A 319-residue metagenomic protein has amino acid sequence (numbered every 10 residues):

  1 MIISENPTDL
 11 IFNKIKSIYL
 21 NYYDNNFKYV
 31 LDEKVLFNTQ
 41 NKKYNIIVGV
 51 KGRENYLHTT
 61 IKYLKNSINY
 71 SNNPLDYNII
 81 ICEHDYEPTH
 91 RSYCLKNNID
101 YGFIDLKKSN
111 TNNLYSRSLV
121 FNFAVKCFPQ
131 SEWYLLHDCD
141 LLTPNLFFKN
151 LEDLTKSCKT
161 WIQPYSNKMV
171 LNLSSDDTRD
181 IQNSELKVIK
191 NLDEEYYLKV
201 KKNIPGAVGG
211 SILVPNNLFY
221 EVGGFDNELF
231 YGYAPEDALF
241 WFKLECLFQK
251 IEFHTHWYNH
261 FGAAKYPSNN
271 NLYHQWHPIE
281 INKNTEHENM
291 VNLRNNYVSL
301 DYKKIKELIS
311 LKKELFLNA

Functional and structural regions predicted by a protein language model:
M1-K28, T59, E228-A319: C-terminal catalytic/acceptor-binding lobe
K43-I47, N78, L239: Cell-envelope/extracellular polymer assembly enzymes that use nucleotide-activated donors
R53-N69: Short, well-formed alpha-helical segments that are part of the catalytic scaffolds of diverse glycosyltransferases
I81-C94, L141: A conserved acidic beta->alpha catalytic loop
T89-C127: Active-site-proximal specificity loops/subdomain of glycosyltransferases
N112, P144-E228: Conserved catalytic core of nucleotide-sugar-dependent glycosyltransferases
R117-N122, D140-L141, A207-S211, Y233-C246: Conserved glycosyltransferase catalytic-site signature
S131-L142: Short beta-strand-to-loop acidic/aromatic patch adjacent to the donor-nucleotide binding site
